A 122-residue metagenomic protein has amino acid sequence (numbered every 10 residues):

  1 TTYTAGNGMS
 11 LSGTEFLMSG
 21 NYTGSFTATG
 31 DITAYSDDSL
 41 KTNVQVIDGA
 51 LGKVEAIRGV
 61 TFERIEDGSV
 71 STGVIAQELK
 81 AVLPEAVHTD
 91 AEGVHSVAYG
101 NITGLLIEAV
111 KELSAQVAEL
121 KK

Functional and structural regions predicted by a protein language model:
T1-T29: Surface-exposed, low-helix, low-complexity loop/repeat segments of extracellular attachment proteins
G13-E15, D37, A56, K80 (+2 more regions): Residue-level recognition of conserved structural "scaffold" positions that shape functional pockets and channels
G24-Y99, Q116-K122: C-terminal intramolecular chaperone/autoprocessing and neck/assembly modules of extracellular spikes and adhesins
T103, I107-K121: Long amphipathic alpha-helical coiled-coil
